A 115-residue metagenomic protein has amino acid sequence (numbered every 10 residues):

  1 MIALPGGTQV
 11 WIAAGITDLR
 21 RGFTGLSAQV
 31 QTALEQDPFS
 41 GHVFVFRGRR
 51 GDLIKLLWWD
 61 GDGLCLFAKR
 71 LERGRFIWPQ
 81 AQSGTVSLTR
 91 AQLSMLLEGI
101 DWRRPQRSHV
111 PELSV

Functional and structural regions predicted by a protein language model:
M1-V115: Polybasic/polar functional segments that serve as interface/processing modules
